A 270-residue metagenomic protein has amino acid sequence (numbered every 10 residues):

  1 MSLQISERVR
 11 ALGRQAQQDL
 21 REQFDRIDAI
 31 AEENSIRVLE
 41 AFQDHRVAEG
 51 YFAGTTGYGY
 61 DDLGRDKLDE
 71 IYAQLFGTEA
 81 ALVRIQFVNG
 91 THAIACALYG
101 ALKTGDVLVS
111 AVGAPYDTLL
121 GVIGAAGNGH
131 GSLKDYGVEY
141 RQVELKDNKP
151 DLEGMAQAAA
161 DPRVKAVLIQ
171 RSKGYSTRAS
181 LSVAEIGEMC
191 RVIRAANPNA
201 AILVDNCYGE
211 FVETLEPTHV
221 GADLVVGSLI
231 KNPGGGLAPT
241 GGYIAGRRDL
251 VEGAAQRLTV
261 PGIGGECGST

Functional and structural regions predicted by a protein language model:
S2-R21, V38-D44, A48-Y51, G59-D62 (+3 more regions): Conserved PLP-enzyme active-site core in the AAT-like
Q23-I27: Short N-terminal edge-element motif at the start of the domain
A31-S35: Acidic, PIN/NYN-like endoribonuclease modules and their adjacent C-terminal/linker elements
